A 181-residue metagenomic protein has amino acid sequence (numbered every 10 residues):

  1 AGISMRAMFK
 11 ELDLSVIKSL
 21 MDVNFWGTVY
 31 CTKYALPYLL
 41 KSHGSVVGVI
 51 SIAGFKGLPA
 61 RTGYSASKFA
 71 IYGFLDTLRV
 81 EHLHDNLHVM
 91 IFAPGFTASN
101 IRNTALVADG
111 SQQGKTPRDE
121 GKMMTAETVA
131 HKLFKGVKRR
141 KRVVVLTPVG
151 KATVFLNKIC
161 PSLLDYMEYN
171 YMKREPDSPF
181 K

Functional and structural regions predicted by a protein language model:
A1-M5: Conserved NAD(P)H cofactor-binding loop of Rossmann-fold oxidoreductase domains
M8-F9, D13-S19: Substrate-binding pocket helix/loop in short-chain dehydrogenase/reductase
F9-K10, K56-G63: Active-site loop immediately N-terminal to the catalytic Tyr-X3-Lys motif of short-chain dehydrogenase/reductase
T32, S67: Active-site helix of classical SDR
S51: Residue(s) in the substrate-gating loop at a strand-loop-helix junction that position the organic substrate next
K56, T77-H88: Active-site-adjacent segment of SDR/Rossmann-fold oxidoreductases
H84-P148: SDR active-site lid
